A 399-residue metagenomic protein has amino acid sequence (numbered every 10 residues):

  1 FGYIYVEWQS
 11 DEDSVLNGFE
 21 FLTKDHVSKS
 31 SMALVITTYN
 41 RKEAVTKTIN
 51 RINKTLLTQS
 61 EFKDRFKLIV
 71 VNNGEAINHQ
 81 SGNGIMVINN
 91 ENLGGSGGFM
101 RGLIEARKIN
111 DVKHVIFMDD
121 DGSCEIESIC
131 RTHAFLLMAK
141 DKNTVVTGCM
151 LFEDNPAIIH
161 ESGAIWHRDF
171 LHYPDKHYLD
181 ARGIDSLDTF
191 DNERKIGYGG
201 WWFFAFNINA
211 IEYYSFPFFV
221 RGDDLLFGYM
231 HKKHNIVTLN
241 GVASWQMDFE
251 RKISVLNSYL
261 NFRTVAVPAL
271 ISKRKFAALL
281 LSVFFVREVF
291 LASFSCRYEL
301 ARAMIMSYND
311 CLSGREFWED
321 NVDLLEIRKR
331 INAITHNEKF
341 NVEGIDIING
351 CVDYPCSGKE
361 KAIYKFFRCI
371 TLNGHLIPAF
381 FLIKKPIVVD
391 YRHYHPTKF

Functional and structural regions predicted by a protein language model:
F1-N50: N-proximal low-complexity "stem/linker" segments adjacent to membrane-targeting elements
F1-Y3, W8, R263-F399: Terminal low-complexity segments of carbohydrate-biosynthetic enzymes
N17-K24, N235-V255: Active-site donor/metal-binding and catalytic loop motifs of nucleotide-sugar-dependent glycosylation enzymes
R51-I88: Acidic donor-binding segment of Leloir-type glycosyltransferases
D111-S123: Short beta-strand-to-loop acidic/aromatic patch adjacent to the donor-nucleotide binding site
E127-Y173: Conserved donor NDP-sugar-binding/catalytic core segment of glycosyltransferases
H177-F203, K252: A recurrent flexible, glycine/aromatic-enriched loop bordering the glycosyltransferase active site that acts as
Y198-F203, E212-Y229, H234-L239, L256: Donor nucleotide-sugar recognition loop
